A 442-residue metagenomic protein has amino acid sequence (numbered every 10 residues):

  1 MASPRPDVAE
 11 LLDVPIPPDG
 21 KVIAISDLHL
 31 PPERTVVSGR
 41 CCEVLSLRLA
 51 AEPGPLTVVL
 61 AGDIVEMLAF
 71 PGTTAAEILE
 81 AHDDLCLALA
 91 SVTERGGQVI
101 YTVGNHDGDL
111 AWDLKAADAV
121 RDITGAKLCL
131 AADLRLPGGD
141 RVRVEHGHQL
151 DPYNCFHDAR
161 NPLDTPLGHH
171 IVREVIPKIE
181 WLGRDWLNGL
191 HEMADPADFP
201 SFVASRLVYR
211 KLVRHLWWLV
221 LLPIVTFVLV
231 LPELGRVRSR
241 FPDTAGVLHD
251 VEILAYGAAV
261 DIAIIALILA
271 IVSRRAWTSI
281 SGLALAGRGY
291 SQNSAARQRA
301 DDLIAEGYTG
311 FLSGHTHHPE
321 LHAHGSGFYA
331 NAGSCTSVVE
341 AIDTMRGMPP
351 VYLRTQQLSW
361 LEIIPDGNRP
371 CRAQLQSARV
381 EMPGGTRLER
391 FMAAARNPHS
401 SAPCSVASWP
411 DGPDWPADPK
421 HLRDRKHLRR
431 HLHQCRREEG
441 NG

Functional and structural regions predicted by a protein language model:
M1-G442: Extended recognition/assembly regions associated with phosphoester-bond processing machinery
